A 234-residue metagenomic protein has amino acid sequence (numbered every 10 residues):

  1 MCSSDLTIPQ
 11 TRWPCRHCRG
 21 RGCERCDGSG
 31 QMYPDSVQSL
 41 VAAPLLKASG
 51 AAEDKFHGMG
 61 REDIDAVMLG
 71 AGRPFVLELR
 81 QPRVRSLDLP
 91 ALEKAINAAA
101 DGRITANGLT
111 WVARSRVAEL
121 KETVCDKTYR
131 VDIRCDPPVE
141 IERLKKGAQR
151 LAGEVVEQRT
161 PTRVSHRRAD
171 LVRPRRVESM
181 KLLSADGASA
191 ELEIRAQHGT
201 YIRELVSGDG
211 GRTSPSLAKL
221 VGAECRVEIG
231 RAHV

Functional and structural regions predicted by a protein language model:
M1, R12, S36, L87 (+2 more regions): Extended, charged alpha/beta regions that create polyanion-binding interfaces
C2-S3, A232-H233: Short, small-residue-biased leader/transition segments that mark boundaries at the very start of proteins
I8-M32: Cys/His-rich short segments
C26-G30, E78-R85: Short histidine-centered catalytic/ligand-binding loop motif
G28-L46, T162-V164: Surface-exposed, low-hydrophobicity interaction/linker segments
Y33-P34, Q38, E53-G60: Core catalytic machinery and nucleic-acid-binding channels of phosphodiester-processing enzymes
A52-D54, R61-V76, R80-P82, A100 (+2 more regions): RNA substrate-recognition surfaces in RNA-acting enzymes
